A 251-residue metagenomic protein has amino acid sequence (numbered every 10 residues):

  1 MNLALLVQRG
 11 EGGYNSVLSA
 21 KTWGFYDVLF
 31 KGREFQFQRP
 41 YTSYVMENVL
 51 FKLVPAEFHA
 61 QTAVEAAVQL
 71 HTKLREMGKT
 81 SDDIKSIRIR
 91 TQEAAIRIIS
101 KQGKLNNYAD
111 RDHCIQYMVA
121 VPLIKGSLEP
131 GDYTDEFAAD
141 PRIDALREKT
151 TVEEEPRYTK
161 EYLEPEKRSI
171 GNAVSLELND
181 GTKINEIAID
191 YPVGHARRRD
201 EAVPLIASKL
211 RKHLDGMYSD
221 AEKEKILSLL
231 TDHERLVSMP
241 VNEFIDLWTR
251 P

Functional and structural regions predicted by a protein language model:
M1-N2: Phosphate/pyrophosphate-binding betaalpha-module
L5-P251: Terminal-appendage/accessory-domain detector
